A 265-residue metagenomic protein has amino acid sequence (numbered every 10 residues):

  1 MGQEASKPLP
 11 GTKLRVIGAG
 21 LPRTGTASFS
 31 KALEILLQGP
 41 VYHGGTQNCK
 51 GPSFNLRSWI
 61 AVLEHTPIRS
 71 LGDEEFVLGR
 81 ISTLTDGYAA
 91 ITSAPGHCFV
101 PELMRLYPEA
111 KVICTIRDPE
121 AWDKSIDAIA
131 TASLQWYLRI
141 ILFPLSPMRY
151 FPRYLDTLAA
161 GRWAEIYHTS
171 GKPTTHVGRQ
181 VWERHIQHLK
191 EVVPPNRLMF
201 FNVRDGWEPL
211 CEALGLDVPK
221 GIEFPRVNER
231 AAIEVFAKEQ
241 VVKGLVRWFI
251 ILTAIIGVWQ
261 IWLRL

Functional and structural regions predicted by a protein language model:
M1-F76: PAPS-dependent sulfotransferase catalytic core
G18-G20, G44-G45, T92-G96, I116-R117 (+1 more regions): Short His-Asn-centered micro-motif
T26-A27, H97-P101, W122-D123, W207-L210: Short, well-ordered alpha-helical microsegments
S58-E102: Conserved nucleotide-sensing/catalytic segment adjacent to the nucleotide-binding pocket in NTP-handling enzymes
E102, K124-N196: PAPS-dependent sulfotransferase catalytic domain
L103-A128, L210: Conserved phosphate-donor/acceptor-positioning beta-strand/loop module used by diverse small-molecule
F201, E208-V241: Juxtamembrane amphipathic/hinge helix adjacent to a transmembrane helix
V241-L265: Terminal signal-anchor or tail-anchor transmembrane helices that tether membrane-associated enzymes to cellular
